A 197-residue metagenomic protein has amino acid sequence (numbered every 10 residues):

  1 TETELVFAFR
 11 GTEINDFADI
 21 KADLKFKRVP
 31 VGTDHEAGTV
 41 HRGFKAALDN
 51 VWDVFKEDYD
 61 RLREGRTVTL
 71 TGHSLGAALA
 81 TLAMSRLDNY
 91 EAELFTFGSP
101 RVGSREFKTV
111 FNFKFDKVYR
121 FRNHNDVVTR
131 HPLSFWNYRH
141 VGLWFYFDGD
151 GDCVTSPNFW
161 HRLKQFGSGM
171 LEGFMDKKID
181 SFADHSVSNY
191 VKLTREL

Functional and structural regions predicted by a protein language model:
T1-T71, L75-L197: Non-catalytic, mobile gating and regulatory segments of ester bond hydrolases
